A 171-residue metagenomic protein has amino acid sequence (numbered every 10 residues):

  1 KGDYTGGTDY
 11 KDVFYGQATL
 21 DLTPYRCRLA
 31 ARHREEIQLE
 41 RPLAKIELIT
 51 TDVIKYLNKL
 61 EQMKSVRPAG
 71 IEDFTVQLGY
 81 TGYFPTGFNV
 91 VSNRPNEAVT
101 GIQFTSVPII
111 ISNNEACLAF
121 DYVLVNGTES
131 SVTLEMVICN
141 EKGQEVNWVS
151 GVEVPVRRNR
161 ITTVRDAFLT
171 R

Functional and structural regions predicted by a protein language model:
K1, L57-R160: Tryptophan-paired
K1-K45, T51-I54: Short, low-hydrophobicity acidic/polar segments
T23-L29, T105-N113, V164: Generic detector of solvent-exposed, compositionally biased contiguous segments
H33-I37, L118, T162: Short strand-edge motifs at loop-to-beta-strand transitions and within beta-strands of extracellular beta-rich domains
E35-L43, D121-G127, F168: Conserved "repeat-terminator" motif of extracellular CCP/Sushi domains
T50-T51, T162: Generic structural signal for bulky hydrophobic/aromatic residues embedded in well-ordered secondary structure
T163-V164, F168-R171: Acidic, serine/threonine- and proline-rich intrinsically disordered appendage/tail regions
